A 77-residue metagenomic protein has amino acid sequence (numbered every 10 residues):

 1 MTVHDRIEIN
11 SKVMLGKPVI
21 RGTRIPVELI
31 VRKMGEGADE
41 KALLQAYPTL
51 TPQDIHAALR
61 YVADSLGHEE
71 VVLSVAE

Functional and structural regions predicted by a protein language model:
M1-M14: Basic, low-complexity segments
T2-D5, K33, L50, V71-E77: Short, surface-exposed, charge-dense and proline/glycine-enriched linear segments
E8, E28, E40, E69-E70: Acidic-residue sensor for enzyme active/binding pockets
L15, V19-I20, R24-Y61: Amphipathic, hydrophobic secondary-structure cores in small proteins
Q53-E77: Short, charged, surface-exposed hinge/linker loops at domain edges that act as mobile lids or interdomain connectors
